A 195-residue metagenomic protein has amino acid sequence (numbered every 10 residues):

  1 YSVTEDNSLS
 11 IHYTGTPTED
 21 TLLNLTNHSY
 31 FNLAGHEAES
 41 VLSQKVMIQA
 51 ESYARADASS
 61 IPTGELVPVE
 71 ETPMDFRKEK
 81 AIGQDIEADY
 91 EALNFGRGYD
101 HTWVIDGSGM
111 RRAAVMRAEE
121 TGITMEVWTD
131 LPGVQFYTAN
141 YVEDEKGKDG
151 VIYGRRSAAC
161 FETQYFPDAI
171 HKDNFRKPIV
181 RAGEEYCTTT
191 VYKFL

Functional and structural regions predicted by a protein language model:
S2-L195: An exposed, glycine/acidic-rich loop-and-rim segment of catalytic or binding clefts
